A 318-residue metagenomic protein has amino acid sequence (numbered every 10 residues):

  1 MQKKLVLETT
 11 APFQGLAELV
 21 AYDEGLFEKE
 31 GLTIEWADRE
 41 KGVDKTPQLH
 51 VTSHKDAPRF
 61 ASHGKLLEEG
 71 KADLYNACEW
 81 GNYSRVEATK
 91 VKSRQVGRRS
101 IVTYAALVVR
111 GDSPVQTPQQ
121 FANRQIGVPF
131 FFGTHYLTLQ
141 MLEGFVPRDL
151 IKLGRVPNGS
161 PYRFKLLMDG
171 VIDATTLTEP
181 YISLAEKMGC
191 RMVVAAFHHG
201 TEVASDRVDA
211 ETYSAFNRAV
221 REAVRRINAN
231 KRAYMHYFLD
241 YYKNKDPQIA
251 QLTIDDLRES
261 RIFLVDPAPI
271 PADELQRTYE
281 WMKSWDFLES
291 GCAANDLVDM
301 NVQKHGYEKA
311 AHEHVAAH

Functional and structural regions predicted by a protein language model:
Q2-D149, V194: Short, glycine-/small- and polar/acidic-enriched structural segments that line small-molecule recognition paths
W36-D38, N158-F164, D255-D256, V265-D266: Ligand-binding pocket scaffold of soluble enzyme catalytic domains
G42, N82, I182, G200 (+1 more regions): Positions that flank functional sites
G159-K243: Pocket-lining segment of extracytoplasmic ligand-binding domains
A210-E289: Secondary-structure end/capping motifs
M282-H318: Conserved C-terminal helix/tail region of periplasmic/extracytoplasmic solute-binding proteins
